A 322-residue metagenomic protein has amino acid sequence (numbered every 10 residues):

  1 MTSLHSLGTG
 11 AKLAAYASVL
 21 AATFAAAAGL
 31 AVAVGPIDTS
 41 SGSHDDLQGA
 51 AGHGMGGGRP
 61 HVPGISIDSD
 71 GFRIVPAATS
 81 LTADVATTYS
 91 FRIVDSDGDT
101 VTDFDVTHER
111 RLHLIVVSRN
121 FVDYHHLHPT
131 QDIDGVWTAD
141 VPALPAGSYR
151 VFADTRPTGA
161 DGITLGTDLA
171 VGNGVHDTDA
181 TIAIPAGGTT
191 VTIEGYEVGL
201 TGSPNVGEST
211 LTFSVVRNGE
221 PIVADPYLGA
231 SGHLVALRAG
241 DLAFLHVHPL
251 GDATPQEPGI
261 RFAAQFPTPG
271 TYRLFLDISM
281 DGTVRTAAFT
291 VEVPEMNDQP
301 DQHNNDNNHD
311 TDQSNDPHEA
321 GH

Functional and structural regions predicted by a protein language model:
T2-H322: Intrinsically disordered, low-complexity terminal tails/loops enriched in metal-binding residues
